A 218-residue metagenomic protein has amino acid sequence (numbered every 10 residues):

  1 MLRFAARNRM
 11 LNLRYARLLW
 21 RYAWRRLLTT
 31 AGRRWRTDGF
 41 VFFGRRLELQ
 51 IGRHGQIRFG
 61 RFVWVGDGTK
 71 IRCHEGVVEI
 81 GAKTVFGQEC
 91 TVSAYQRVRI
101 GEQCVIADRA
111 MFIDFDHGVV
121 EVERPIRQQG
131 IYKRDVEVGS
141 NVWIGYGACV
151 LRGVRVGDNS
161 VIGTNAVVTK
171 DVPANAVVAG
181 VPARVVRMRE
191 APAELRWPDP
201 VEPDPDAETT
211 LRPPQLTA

Functional and structural regions predicted by a protein language model:
M1-I113, G139-N141, A148, A174 (+2 more regions): Domain-scale signature associated with acetyltransferase and cell-envelope carbohydrate enzymes
R53, H74-G76, R134, R152 (+1 more regions): Short, conserved secondary-structure segments in the cores of folded domains
S93-A94, G147-V161, A166-K170: Beta-rich strand-turn-strand
R99, A110, F115-V122, R155: Conserved SAM-binding loop
V119-Q129, A193-D199: Short glycine/proline- and charge-enriched loop/turn segments that cap or connect secondary-structure elements
P125-N141: Glycine-rich NAD(P)-binding loop of Rossmann-like domains
